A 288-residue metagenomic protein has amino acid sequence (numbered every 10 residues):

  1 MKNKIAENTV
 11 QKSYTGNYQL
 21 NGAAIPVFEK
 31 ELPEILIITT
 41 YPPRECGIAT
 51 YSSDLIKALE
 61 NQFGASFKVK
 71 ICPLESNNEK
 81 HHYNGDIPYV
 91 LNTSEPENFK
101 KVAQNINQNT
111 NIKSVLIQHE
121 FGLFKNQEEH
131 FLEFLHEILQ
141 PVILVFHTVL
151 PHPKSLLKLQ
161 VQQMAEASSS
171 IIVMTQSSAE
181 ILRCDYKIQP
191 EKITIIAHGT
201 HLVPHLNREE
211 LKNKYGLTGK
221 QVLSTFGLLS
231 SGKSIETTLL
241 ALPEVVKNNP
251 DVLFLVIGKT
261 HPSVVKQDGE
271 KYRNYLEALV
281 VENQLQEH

Functional and structural regions predicted by a protein language model:
K2-N77, Y83-G85, T110: N-terminal subdomain of nucleotide-sugar transferases
Y41-P43, F226-S230, V245, T260-H261: Short donor-sugar binding/catalytic loops of nucleotide-sugar-dependent glycosyltransferases, especially enzymes
P88-L91, V102-E129, P141-V145: Short N-terminal targeting/anchoring amphipathic segment
H136-E137, S155-I171: Membrane-proximal helix-turn-helix segments that form the acceptor-binding/catalytic region of lipid-linked
S177, G199: Carbohydrate-associated surface elements
H205-L217, L276: A short helix/loop element that forms part of the nucleotide-sugar donor recognition site in Leloir-type
L217-K233, L239-L242, F254-L255: Conserved donor-binding/catalytic core segment of Leloir-type glycosyltransferases
G258, Q267-H288: Nucleotide-activated donor-binding/catalytic signature segment of Leloir-type glycosyltransferases, i.e., the conserved
